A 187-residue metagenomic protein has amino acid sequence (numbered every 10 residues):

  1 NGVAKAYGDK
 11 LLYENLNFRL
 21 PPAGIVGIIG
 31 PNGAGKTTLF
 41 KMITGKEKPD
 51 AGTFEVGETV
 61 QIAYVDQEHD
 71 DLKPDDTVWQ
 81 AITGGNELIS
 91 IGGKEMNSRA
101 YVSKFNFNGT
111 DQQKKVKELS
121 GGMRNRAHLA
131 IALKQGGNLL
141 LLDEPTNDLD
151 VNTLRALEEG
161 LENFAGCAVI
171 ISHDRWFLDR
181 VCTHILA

Functional and structural regions predicted by a protein language model:
N1-A187: ABC ATP-binding cassette signature C-motif
